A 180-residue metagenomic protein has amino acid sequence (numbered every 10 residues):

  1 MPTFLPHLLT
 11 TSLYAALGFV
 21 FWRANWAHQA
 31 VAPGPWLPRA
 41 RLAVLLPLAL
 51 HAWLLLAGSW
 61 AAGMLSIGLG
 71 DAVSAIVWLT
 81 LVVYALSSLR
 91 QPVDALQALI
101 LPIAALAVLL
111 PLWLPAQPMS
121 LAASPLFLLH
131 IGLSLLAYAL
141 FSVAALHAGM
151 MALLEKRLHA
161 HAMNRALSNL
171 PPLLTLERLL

Functional and structural regions predicted by a protein language model:
M1-A16, A137-F141: Hydrophobic transmembrane alpha-helical segments in integral membrane proteins
F4-L13, M64-V77: Structural signature of hydrophobic alpha-helical transmembrane segments
G18-A40: Membrane-interface helix-loop junction between the first two transmembrane segments
G34-V44, D71, V93-A105: Cytoplasmic-side transmembrane-helix entry/capping segments in multi-pass membrane proteins
R41-G58, L106-L112: A generic, lipid-embedded transmembrane alpha helix
S88-A137, F141: Hydrophobic alpha-helical segments and helix pairs
L136-H161: Transmembrane alpha-helix/helix-exit interface in multi-pass inner-membrane proteins
L158-L180: A mid-sequence, solvent-exposed acidic-amphipathic segment
